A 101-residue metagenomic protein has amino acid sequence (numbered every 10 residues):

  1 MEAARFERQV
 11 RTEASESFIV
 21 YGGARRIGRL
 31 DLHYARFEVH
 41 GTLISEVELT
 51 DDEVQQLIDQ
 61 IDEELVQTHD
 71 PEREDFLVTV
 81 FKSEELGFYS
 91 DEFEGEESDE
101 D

Functional and structural regions predicted by a protein language model:
M1-G22, R26-D101: Terminal leader/tail segments of proteins
